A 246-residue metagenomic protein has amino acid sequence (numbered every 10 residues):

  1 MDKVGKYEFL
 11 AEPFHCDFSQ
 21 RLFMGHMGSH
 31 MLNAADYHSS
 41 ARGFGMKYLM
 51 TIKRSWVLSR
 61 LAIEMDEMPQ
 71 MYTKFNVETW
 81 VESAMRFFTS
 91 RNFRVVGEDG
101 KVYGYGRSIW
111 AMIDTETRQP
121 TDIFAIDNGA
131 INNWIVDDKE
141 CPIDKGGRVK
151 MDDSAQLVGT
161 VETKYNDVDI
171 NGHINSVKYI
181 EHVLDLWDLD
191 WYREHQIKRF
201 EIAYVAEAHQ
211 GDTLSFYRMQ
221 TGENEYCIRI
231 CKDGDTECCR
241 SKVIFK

Functional and structural regions predicted by a protein language model:
M1-L58, Y105-R107, D114-Q196: Hot-dog-fold acyl-thioester-processing enzymes
D2-Y7, A62-R148, D153, Y204 (+2 more regions): HotDog/MaoC-like acyl-thioester-processing domains
S59, T89, K198: Exposed loop/turn and edge beta-strand positions of beta-sandwich/beta-sheet ligand-binding modules
T160, S215-R218: Ser/Thr- (and often Asn-) enriched beta-sheet segments in non-cytosolic proteins
N171, R199, V205-Q210, S215: Extended serine/threonine-enriched, polar tracts that run as long, contiguous segments within proteins
